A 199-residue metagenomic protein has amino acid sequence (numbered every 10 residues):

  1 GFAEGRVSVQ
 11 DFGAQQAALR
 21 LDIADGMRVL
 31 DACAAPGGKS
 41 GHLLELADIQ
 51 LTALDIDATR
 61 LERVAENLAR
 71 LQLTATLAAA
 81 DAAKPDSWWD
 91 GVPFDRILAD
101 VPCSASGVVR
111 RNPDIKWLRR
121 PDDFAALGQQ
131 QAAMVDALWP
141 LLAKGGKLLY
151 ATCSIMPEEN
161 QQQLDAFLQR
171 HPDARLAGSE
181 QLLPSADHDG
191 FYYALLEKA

Functional and structural regions predicted by a protein language model:
G1-A199: S-adenosylmethionine
